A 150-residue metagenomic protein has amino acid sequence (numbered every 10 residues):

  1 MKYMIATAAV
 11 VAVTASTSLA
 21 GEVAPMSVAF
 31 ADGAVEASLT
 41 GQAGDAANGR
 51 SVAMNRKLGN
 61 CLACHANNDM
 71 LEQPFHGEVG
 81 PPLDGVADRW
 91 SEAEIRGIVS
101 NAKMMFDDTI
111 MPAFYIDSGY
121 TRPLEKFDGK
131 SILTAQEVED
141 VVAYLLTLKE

Functional and structural regions predicted by a protein language model:
K2-A8: Sec-dependent signal peptide recognition, specifically the positively charged N-region followed immediately by
A15-T17: N-terminal signal peptide c-region/cleavage motif recognized by signal peptidases
E22-R56: Electrostatic cytochrome c docking/interface patches
E36-L39, P82-D84, F127-S131: Second-shell loop/turn segments in exported
Q42-A43, A66-N101, I110-L124: Gly/Gly-Pro-rich "capping" loops immediately C-terminal to redox-active cysteine motifs in periplasmic/lumenal
G49, L58-N68, I95, M111 (+2 more regions): The canonical Cys-X-X-Cys-His
R50-L62, E72-G77, K130-Q136: Sequence context surrounding c-type heme c attachment/ligation sites in exported
R96-I98, M104-F106, F114-E150: C-terminal capping alpha-helices of c-type cytochrome domains
